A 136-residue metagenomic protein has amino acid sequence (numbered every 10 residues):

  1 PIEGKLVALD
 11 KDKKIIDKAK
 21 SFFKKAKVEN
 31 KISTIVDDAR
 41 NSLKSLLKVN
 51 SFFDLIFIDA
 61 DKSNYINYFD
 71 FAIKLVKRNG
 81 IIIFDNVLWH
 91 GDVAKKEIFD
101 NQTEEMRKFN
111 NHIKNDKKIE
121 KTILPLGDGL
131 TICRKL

Functional and structural regions predicted by a protein language model:
P1-L136: S-adenosylmethionine/decaboxylated-SAM
